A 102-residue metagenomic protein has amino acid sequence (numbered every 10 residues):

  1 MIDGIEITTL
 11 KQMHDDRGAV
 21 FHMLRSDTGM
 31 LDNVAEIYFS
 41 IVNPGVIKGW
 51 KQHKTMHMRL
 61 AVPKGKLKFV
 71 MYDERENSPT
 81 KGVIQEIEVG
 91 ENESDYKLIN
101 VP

Functional and structural regions predicted by a protein language model:
M1-K97: Non-catalytic, conserved peripheral segments adjacent to functional cores
L98-P102: Short beta-strand-centered segments at strand-helix junctions
